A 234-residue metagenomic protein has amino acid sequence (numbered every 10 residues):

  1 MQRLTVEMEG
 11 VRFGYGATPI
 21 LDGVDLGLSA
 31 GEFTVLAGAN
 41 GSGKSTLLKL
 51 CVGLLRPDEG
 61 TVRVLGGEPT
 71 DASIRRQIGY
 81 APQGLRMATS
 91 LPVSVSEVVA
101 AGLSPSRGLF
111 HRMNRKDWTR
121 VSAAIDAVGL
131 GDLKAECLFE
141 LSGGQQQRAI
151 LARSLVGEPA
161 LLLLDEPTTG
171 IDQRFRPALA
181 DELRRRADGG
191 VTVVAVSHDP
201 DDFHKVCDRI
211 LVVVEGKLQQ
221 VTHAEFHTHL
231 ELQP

Functional and structural regions predicted by a protein language model:
V52: Helix-to-loop junction immediately C-terminal to a conserved catalytic motif
G60-I74: Conserved ABC transporter NBD signature motif
R115-L133: Conserved ABC ATPase "signature" region
C137-L141, Q145: Conserved ABC ATPase signature
E158: Conserved catalytic motifs of ABC-family nucleotide-binding domains
L162-D165: Catalytic Walker B motif of ABC-type/P-loop ATPase nucleotide-binding domains
S197-H198: H-loop/switch region of ABC-family ATPase nucleotide-binding domains
